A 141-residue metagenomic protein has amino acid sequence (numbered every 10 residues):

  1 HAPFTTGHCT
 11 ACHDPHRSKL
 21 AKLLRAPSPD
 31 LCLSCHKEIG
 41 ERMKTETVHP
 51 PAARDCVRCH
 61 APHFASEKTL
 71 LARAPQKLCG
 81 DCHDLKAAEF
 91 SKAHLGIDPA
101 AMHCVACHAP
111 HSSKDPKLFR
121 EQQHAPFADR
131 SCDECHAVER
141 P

Functional and structural regions predicted by a protein language model:
H1-P141: Inter-heme linker and motif-flanking segments adjacent to c-type heme-binding CXXCH motifs in c-type cytochromes
